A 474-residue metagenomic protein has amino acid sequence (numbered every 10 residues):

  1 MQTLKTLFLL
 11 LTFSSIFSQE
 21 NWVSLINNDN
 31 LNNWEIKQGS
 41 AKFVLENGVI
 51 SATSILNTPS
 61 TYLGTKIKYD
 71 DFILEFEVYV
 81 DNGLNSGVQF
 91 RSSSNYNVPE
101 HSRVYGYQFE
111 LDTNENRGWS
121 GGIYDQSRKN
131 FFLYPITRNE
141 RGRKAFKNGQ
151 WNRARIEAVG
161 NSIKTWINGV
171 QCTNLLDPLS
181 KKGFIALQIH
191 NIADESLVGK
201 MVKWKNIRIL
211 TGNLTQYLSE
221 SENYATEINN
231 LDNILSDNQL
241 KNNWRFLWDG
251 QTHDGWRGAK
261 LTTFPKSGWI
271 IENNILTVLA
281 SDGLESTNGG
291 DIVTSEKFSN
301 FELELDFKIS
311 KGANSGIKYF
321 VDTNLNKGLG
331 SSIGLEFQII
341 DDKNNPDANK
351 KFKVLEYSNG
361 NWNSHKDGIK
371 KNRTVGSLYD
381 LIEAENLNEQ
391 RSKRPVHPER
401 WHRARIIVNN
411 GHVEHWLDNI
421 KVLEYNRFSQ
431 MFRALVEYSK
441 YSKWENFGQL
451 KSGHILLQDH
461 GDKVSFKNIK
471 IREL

Functional and structural regions predicted by a protein language model:
M1-E20: Bacterial Sec-dependent N-terminal signal peptides
Q19-L474: Carbohydrate-interacting regions of secretory-pathway proteins
